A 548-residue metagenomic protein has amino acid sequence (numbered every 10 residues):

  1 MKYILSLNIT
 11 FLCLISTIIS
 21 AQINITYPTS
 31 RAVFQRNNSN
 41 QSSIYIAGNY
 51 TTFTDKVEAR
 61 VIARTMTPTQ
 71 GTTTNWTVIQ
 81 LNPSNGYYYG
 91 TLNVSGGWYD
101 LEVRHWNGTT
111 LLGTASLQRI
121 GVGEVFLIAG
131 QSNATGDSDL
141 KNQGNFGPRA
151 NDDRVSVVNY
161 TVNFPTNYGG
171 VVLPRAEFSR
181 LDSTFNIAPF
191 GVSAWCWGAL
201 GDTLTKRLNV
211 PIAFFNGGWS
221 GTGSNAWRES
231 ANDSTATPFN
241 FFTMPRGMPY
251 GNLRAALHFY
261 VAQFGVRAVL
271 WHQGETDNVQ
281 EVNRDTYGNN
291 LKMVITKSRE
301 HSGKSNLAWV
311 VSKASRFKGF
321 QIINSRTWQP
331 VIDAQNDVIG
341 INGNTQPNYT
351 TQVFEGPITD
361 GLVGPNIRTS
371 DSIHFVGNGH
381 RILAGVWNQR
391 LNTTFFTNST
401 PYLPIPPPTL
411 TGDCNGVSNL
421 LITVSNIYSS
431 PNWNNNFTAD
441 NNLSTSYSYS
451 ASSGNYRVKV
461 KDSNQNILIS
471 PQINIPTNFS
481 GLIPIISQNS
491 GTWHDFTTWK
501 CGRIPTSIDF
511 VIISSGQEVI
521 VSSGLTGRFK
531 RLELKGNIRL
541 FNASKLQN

Functional and structural regions predicted by a protein language model:
M1-I23: Bacterial Sec-dependent N-terminal signal peptides
Q22-P404: Cell-envelope and extracellular/periplasmic
S43-A47, G416-N426: A short beta-strand segment in extracellular, disulfide-stabilized domains
E102-R104, R457-K461: Extracellular recognition modules
T110-V122, Q465-F479: Edge beta-strands of extracellular beta-sandwich domains
V424-N435: Solvent-exposed loop segments of extracellular immunoglobulin-like
N442-Y456, V511-S515: Solvent-exposed segments in extracellular or luminal domains encompassing
L482-N548: Extracellular beta-sheet-rich ligand-binding/adhesion modules
